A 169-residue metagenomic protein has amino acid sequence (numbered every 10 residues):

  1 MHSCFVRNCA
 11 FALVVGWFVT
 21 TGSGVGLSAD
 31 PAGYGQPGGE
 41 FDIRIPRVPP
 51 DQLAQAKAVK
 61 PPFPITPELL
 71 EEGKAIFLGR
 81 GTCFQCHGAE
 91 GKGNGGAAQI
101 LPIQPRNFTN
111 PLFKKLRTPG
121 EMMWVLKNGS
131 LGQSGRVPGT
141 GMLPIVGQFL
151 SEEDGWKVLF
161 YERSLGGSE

Functional and structural regions predicted by a protein language model:
H2-A12: Bacterial N-terminal signal peptides that target proteins for export
A10-T21: Bacterial N-terminal signal peptides
S28-I43, L101, R106, V125-G155 (+1 more regions): Axial heme c-ligation environment in periplasmic c-type cytochrome domains
I43-L78, E169: Electrostatic cytochrome c docking/interface patches
P67-E90, A98: Sequence/structural segment immediately N-terminal to covalent heme-attachment motifs in c-type and related
R80-G81, H87, G129-Q133, E162-G166: Sec/Tat-exported extracytoplasmic proteins
C86-G93, L112, K127, I145 (+1 more regions): Detector for the c-type heme attachment site
L112-N128: Short Fe-S-cluster ligation motifs
